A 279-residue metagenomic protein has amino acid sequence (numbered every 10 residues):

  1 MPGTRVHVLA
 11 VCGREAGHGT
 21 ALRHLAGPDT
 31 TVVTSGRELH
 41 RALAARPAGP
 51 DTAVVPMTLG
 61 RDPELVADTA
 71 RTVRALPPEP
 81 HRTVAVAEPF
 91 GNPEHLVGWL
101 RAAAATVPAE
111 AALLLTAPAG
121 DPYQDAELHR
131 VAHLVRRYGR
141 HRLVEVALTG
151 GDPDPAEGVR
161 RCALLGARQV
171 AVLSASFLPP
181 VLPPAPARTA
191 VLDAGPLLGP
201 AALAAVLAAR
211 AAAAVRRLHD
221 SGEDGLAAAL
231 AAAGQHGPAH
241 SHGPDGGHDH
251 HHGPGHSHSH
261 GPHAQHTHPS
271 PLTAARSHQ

Functional and structural regions predicted by a protein language model:
M1-Q279: Active-site-proximal alpha-helix that buttresses catalytic centers in soluble enzyme cores
